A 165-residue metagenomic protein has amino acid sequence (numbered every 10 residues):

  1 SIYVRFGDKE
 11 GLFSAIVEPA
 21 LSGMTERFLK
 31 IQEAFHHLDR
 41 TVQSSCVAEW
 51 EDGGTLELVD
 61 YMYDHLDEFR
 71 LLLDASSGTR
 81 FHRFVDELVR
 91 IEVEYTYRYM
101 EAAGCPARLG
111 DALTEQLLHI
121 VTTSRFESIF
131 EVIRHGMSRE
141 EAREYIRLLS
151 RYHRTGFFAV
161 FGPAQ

Functional and structural regions predicted by a protein language model:
S1: Residues in the helix-turn-helix
V4, G11-L38, E49, G53-E57 (+4 more regions): Alpha-helical structural segments
F35-V42, F69-S76, A103-G104, I129-M137 (+2 more regions): Secondary-structure edge/capping motif, primarily at the C-terminal ends of alpha-helices and the immediately following
V42-L73: Helix-turn-helix/homeodomain-like alpha-helical modules used for DNA recognition and transcription-factor dimerization
S44-V47, E51, S77, F81 (+2 more regions): Residue-level recognition of alpha-helical structural elements
G54-D64, S77-C105, Q116-F126: Amphipathic alpha-helical packing segments from all-alpha helical-bundle domains
D64, E94, R98-E101, L118-Q165: C-terminal peripheral helix-coil segments that are non-catalytic and often amphipathic
L72-V89, E144-F157: C-terminal/domain-terminus segments
